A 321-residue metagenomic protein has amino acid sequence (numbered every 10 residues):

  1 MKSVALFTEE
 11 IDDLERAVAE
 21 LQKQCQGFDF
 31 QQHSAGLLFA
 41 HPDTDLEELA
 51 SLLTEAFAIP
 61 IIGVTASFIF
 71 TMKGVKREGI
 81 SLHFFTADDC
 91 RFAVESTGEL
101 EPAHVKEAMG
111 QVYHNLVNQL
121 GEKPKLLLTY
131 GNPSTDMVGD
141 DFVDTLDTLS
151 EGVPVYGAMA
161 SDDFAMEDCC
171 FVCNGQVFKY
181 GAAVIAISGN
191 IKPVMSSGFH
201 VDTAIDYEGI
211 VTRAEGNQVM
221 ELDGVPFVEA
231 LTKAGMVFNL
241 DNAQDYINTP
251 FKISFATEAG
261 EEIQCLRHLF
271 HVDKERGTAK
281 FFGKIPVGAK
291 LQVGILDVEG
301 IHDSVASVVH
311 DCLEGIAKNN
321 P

Functional and structural regions predicted by a protein language model:
M1-A35, A40-P60, T65-P321: Small-residue-enriched flexible segments
